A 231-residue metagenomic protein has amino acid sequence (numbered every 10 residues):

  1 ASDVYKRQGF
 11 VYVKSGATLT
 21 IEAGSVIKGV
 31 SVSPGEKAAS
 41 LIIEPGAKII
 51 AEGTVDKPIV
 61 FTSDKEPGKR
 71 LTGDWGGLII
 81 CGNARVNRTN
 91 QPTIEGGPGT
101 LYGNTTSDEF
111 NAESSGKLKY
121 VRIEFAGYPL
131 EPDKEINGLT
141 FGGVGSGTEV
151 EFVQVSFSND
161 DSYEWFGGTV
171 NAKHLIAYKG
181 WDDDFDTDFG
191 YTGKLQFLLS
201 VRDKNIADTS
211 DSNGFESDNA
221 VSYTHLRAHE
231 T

Functional and structural regions predicted by a protein language model:
S2-E230: Beta-strand/loop edge motif enriched in small/polar residues
